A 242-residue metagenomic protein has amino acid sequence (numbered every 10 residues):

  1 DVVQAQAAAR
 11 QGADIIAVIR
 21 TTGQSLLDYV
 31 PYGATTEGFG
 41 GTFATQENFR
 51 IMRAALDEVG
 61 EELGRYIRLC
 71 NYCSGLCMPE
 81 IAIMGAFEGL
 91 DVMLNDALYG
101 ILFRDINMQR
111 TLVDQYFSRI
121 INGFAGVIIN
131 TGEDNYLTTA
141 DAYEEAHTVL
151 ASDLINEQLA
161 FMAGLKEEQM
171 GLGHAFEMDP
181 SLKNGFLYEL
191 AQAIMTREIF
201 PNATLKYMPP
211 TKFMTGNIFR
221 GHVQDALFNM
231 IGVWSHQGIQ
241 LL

Functional and structural regions predicted by a protein language model:
D1-L242: Anaerobic metallocofactor- and corrinoid-dependent redox/one-carbon enzyme cores, especially those from methanogenesis
